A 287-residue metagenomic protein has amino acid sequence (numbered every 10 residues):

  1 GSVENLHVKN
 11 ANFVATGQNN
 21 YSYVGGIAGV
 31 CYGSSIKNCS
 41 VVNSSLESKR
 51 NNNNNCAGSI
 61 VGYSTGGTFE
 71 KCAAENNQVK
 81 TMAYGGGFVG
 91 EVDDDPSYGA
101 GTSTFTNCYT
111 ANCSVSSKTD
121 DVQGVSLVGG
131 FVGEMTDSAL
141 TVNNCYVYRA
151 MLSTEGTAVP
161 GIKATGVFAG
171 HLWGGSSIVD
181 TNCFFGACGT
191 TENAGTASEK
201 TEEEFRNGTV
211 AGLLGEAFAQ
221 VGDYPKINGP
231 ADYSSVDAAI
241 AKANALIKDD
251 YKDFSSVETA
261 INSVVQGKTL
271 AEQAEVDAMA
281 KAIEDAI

Functional and structural regions predicted by a protein language model:
G1-A241: Predominantly extracellular beta-rich ligand-binding scaffolds that present long acidic/polar faces for carbohydrate
A231-I287: Beta-rich interaction/scaffold domains
